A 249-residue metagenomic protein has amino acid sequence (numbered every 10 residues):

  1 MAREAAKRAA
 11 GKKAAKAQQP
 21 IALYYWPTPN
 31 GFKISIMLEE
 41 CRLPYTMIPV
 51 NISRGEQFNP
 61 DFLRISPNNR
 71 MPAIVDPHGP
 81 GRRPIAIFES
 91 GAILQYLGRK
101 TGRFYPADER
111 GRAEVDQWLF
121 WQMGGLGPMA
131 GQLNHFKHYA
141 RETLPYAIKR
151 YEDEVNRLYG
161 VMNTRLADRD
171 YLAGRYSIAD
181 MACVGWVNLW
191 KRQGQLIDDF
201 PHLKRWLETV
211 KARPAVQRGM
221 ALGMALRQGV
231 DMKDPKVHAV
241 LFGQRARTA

Functional and structural regions predicted by a protein language model:
M1-K149, D153, N163, R245-A249: GST-like domain detector, emphasizing the conserved glutathione-binding G-site in the N-terminal thioredoxin-like
M37, G98, W186-V187, M220: Active-site-flanking alpha-helical
N51, I178, G223-M224: Short, solvent-exposed turn/loop segments enriched in Gly/Ser/Thr/Pro and often Arg
G55-E56, E208, R227-G229: Short secondary-structure boundary/hinge segments and terminal tails
I65-M71, G219-G223, V240-F242: Short, structured secondary-structure boundary patches
P106, R110, Q122-G219: GST-like fold's C-terminal all-alpha helical module
M224-A249: Acidic/histidine-enriched, glycine/proline-rich intrinsically disordered or flexible terminal extensions
